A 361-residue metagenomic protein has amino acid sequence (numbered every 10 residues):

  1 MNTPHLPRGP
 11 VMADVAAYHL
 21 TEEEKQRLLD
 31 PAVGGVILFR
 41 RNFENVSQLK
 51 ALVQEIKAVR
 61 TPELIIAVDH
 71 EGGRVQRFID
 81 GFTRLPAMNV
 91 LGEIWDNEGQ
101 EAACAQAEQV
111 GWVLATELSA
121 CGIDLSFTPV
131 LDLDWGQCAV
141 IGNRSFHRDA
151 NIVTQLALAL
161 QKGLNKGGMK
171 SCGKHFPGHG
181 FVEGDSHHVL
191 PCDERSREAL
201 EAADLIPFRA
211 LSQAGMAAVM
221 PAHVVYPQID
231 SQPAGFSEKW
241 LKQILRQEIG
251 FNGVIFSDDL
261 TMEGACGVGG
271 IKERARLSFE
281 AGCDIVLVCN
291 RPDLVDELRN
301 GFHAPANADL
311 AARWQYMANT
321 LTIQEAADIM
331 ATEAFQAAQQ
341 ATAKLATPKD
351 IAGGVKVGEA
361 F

Functional and structural regions predicted by a protein language model:
M1-I66, H70-R84, A352-F361: N-terminal hydrophobic targeting/anchoring segments and the immediately downstream early-domain regions of hydrolases
G9-L20, M88-Q109, V189-A202, T261-G269: Active-site mouth loops of central-metabolism enzymes
A13, R41-V59, L64, Q76 (+3 more regions): Second-shell residues forming the walls of enzyme active-site clefts
V15-L29, Q106-E117, E201-F208, G269-L277: Short, acidic/polar
E44-A51, D96-T116, R148-Q155, E198-A202: Glycine-rich anion/phosphate-binding loops
K57-P86, A107-L133, V153-P177: Glycine-rich, aromatic-flanked loop segments that form ligand/cofactor-binding clefts across common enzyme folds
L125-R148, H175-E194: Short glycine/serine-rich loop/turn segments
A304-F361: Extended, intrinsically disordered, low-complexity segments
